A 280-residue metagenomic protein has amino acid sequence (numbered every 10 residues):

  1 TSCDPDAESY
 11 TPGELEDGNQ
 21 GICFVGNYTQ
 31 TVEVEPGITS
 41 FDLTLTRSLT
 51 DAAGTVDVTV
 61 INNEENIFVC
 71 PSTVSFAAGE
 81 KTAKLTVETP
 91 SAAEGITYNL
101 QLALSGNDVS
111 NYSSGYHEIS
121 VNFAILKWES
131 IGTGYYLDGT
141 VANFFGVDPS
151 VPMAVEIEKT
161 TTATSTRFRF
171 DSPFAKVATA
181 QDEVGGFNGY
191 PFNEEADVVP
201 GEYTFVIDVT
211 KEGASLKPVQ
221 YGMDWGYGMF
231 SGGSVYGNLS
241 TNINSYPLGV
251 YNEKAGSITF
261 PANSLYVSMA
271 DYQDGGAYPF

Functional and structural regions predicted by a protein language model:
D4-A142: Acidic/polar, low-complexity intrinsically disordered N-terminal segments immediately downstream of a Sec signal
L126-F280: Ser/Thr/Gly/Pro-rich, low-complexity flexible regions
